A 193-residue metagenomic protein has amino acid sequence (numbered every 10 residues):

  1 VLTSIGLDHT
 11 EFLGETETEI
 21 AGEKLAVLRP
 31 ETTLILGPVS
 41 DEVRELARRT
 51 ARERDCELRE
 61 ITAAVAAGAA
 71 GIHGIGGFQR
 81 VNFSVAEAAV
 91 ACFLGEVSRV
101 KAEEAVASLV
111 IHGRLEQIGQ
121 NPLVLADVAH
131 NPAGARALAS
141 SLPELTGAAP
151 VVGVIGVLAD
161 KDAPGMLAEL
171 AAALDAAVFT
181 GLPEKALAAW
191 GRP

Functional and structural regions predicted by a protein language model:
V1, G6, E19, G68-A176: Nucleotide phosphate-binding/pyrophosphate-handling subdomain across enzymes that bind or process nucleotide phosphates
L2-Q79, F83-V100: Acidic, Mg2+-coordinating active-site environments of NTP-dependent enzymes
T10, D41-R44, P132, D160-P164 (+1 more regions): Loop/helix-junction capping segments adjacent to catalytic residues or to phosphate/diphosphate-binding pockets
G37, V154-G156, T180: Short hydrophobic segments within beta-strands
S40-R59, G68, R80, L123-L125 (+1 more regions): C-terminal helical cap/extension that packs against the catalytic core of soluble nucleotide-cofactor enzymes
